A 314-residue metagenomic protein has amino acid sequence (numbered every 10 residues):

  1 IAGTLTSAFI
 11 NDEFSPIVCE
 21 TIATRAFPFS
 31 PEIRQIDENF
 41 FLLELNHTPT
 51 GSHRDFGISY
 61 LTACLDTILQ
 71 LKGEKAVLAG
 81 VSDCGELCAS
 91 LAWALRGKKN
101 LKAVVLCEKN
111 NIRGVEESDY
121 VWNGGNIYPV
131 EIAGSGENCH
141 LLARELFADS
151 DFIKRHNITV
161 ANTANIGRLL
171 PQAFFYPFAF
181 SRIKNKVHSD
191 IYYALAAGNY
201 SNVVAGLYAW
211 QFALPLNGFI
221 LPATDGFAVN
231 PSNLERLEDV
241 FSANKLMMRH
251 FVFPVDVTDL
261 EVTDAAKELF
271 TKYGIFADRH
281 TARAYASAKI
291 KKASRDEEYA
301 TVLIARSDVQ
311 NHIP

Functional and structural regions predicted by a protein language model:
I1-P314: PLP-dependent amino-acid enzyme catalytic core
